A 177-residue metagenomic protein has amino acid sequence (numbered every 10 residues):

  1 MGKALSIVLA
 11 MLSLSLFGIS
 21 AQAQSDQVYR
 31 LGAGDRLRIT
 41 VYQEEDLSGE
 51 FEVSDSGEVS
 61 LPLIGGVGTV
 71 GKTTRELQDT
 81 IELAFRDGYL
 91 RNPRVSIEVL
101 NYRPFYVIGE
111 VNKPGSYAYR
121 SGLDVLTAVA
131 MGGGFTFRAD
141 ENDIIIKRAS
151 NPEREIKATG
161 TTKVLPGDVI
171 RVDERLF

Functional and structural regions predicted by a protein language model:
G2, I19-F177: Ser/Thr/Pro/Gly-biased, low-complexity, turn-/loop-rich segments that often occur immediately after N-terminal
S6-L16: Bacterial N-terminal signal peptides
